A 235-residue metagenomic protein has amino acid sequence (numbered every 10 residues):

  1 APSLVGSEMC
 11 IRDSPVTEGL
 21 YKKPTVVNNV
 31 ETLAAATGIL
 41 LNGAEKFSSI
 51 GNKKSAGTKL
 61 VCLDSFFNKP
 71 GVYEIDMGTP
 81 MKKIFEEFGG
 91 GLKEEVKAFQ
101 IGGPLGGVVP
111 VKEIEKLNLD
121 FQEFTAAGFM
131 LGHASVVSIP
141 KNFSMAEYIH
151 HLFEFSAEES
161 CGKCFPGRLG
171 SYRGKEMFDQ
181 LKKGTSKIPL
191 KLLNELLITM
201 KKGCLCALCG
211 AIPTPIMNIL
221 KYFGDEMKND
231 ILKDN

Functional and structural regions predicted by a protein language model:
A1-G6, C10-I11: Single conserved hydrophobic/aromatic residue that forms the stacking wall/gate of nucleotide- or nucleobase-binding
S7, L117-N235: Ferredoxin-type iron-sulfur electron-transfer modules in oxidoreductases and energy-metabolism complexes
R12-V26, K53-K54, T58-F67, E158: Residues forming anionic-ligand binding surfaces in small-molecule and nucleic-acid pockets of primarily soluble enzymes
Y21-K59: Charged, low-complexity intrinsically disordered regulatory segments in eukaryotic signaling
N68-P80: Short, contiguous acidic and Ser/Thr-rich linear segments
M77-K93: Short amphipathic, charge-patterned alpha-helical segments
G90-E95, G184-K187: Secondary-structure transition/capping motifs at alpha-helix termini and the adjoining loop/turn into the next element
L92-A126, K221: Terminal amphipathic helices with adjacent charged low-complexity linkers/tails
